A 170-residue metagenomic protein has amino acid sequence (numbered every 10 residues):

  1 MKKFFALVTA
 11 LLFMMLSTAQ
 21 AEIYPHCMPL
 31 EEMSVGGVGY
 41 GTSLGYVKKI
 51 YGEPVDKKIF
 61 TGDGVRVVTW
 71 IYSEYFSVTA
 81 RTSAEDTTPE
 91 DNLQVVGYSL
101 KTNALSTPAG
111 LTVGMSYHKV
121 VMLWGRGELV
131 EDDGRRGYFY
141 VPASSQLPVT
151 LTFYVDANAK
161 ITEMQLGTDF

Functional and structural regions predicted by a protein language model:
M1-F4: Positively charged n-region of N-terminal signal peptides that target proteins for export
V8-M15: Bacterial N-terminal signal peptides
S17-A21: Sec/Tat signal peptide C-region and signal peptidase I cleavage site
Y24, M28, S34, T42-T88 (+3 more regions): A cross-family detector of function-defining hotspots
Q94-Y98: Right-handed parallel beta-helix
